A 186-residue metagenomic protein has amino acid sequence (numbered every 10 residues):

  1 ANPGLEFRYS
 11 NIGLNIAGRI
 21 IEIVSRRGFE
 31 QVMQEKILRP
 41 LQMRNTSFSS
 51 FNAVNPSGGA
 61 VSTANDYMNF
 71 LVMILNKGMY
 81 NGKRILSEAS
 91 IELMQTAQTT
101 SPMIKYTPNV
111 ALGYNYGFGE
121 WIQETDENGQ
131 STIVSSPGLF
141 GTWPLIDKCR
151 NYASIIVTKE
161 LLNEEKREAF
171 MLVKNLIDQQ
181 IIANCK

Functional and structural regions predicted by a protein language model:
A1-N65: Catalytic-site signature segments of enzymes, centered on catalytic residues
G18, E30, Q34, A64 (+5 more regions): Extracytoplasmic/secreted envelope proteins and their assembly/folding machinery, especially bacterial periplasmic
I23-R27, V32-P40, R44, F70-K77 (+3 more regions): Structured segments of extracytoplasmic/periplasmic soluble domains in secreted or envelope-associated proteins
N45-N65, E92-I155: Active-site Gly/Thr loop motif
N81-R84: Surface-exposed patches in mature extracellular/periplasmic domains of secreted proteins
T96-I104, T125-D126, N163-K186: Short, gly/Ser/Thr-rich active-site loops of penicillin-recognizing serine hydrolases
